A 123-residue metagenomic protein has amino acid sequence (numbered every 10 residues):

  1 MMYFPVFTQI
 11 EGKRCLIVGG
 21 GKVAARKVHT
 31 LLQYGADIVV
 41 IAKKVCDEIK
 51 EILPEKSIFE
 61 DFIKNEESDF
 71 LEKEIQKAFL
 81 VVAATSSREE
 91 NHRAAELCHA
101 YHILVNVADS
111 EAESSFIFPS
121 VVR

Functional and structural regions predicted by a protein language model:
M1-K44, E48-I52: Hydrophobic, well-ordered beta-alpha structural blocks that scaffold small-molecule cofactor pockets
G12, Q76-K77: Alpha-helix C-terminal capping/helix-to-coil transition sites in glycosyltransferase folds
I38, N65, L104-V105: Hydrophobic beta-strand scaffold residues
A42, N65-D69, D109: Short loop/edge segments at beta-strand edges and connector loops that shape dinucleotide/nucleotide cofactor-binding
E48-I63: Short, conserved SAM-binding/catalytic segment of Class I S-adenosyl-L-methionine-dependent methyltransferases
F59-K73: Glycine-rich, highly charged phosphate/nucleotide-binding loops
L80-S87, N91-F116: ADP-ribose/adenylate-binding Rossmann-like module
P119-R123: Short alpha-helices
